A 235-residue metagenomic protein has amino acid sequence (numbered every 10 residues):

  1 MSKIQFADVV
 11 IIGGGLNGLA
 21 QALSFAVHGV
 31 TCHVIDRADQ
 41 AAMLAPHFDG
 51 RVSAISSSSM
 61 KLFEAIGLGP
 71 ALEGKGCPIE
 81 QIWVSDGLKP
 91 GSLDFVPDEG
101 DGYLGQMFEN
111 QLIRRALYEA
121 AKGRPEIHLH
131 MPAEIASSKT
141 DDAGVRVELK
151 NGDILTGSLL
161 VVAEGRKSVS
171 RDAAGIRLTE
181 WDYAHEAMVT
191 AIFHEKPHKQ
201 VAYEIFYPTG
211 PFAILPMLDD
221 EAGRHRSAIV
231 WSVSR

Functional and structural regions predicted by a protein language model:
I4-F6, E64-A65, L72-A173, W181-E186: Conserved N-terminal helical subregion
I4-V34: N-terminal Rossmann-like FAD-binding beta1-loop-alpha1 element of flavoenzymes
G13, D36, D86, I192 (+1 more regions): Short beta-strand/turn micro-motifs composed of small residues that flank or help shape donor/cofactor-binding pockets
N17, Q40, K167: Conserved Rossmann-like nucleotide-cofactor binding loop
S24, A120, A191: Rossmann-fold NAD(P)-dependent oxidoreductase module
A26-F48: Glycine-rich FAD pyrophosphate-binding loop
G50-E73: N-terminal glycine-rich dinucleotide-binding loop that anchors FAD/FMN and/or NAD(P) in oxidoreductases
G144-R146, L160-R235: Conserved FAD-binding catalytic core of PHBH/FMO-like flavoproteins
